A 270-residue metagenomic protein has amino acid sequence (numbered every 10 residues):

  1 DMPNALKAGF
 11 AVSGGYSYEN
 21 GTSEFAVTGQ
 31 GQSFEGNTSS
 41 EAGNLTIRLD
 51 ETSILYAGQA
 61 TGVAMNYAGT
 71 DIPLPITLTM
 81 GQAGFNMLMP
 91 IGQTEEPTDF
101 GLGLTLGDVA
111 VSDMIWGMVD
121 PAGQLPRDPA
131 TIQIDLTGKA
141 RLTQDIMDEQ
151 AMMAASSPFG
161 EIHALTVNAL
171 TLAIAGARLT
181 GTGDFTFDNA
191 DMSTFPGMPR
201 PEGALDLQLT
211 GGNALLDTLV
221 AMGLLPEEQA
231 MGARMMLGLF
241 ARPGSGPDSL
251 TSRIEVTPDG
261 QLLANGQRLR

Functional and structural regions predicted by a protein language model:
D1-R270: Glycine-rich, small/hydroxylated-residue low-complexity segments
